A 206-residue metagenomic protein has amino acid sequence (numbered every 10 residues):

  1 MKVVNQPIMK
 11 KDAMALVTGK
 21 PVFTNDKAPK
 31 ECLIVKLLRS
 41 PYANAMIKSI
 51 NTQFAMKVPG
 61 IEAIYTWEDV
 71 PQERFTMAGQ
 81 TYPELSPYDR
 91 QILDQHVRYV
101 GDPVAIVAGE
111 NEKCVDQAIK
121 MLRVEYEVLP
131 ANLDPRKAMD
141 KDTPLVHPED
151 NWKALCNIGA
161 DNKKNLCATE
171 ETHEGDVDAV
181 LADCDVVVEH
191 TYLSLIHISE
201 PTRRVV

Functional and structural regions predicted by a protein language model:
M1-G159: Flexible, low-hydrophobicity surface segments
V104-V107, T169-E174: Hydrophobic transmembrane alpha-helix bundles
Q117-K120, A179, H190, E200: Charged/polar, solvent-exposed surface patches and flexible loops
I158-T172, L195: Non-catalytic, substrate/partner-engaging modules appended to enzymatic cores
T172-V177, L181-L195: Accessory "access/gating" subregions that flank catalytic or transport cores
I196-V206: Single conserved hydrophobic/aromatic residue that forms the stacking wall/gate of nucleotide- or nucleobase-binding
